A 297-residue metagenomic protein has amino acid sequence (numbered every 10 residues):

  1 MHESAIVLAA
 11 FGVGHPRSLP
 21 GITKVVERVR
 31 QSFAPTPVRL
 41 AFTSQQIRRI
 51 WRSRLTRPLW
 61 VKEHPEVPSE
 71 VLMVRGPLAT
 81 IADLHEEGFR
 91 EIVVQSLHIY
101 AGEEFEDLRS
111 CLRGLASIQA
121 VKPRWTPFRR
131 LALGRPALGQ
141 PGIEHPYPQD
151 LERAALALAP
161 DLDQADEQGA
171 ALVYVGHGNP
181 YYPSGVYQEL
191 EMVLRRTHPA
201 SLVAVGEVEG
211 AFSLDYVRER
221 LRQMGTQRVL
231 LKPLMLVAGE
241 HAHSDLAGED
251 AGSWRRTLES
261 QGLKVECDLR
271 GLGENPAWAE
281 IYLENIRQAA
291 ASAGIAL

Functional and structural regions predicted by a protein language model:
M1-L297: Active-site-proximal alpha-helix that buttresses catalytic centers in soluble enzyme cores
